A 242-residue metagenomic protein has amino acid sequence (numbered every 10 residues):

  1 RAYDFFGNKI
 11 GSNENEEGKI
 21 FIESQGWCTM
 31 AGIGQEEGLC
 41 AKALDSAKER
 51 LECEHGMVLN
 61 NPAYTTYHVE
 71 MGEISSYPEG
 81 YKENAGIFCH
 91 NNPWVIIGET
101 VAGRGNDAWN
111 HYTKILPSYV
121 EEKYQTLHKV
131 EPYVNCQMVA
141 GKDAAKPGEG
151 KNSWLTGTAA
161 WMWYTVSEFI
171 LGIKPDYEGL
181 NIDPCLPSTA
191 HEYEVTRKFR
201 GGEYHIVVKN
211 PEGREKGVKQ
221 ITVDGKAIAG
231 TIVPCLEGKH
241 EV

Functional and structural regions predicted by a protein language model:
R1-V242: Acidic, mature catalytic/reactive cores of soluble proteins
